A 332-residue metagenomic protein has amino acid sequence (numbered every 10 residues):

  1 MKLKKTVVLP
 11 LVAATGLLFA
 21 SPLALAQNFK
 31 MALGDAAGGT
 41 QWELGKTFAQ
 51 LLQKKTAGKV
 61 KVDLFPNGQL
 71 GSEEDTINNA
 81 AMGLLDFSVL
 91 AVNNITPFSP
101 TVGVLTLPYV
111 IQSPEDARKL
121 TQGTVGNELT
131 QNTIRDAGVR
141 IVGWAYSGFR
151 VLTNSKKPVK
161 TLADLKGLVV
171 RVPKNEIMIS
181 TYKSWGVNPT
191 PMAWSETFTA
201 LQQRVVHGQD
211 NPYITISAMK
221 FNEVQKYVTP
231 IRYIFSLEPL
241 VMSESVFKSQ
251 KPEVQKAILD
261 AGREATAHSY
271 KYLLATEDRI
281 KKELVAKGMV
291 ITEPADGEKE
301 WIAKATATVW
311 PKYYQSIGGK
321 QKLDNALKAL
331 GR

Functional and structural regions predicted by a protein language model:
M1-L11: Bacterial N-terminal signal peptides that target proteins for export
L11-L17: Hydrophobic helical h-region of N-terminal Sec-dependent signal peptides in bacterial secretory/periplasmic proteins
L17-L18, L85: Generic leucine side-chain signal with a strong bias for well-ordered alpha-helical environments
F19-A26: Sec/Tat signal peptide C-region and signal peptidase I cleavage site
Q27-D116, V125-N127, Q131-R332: N-terminal secretory/targeting leader peptides
